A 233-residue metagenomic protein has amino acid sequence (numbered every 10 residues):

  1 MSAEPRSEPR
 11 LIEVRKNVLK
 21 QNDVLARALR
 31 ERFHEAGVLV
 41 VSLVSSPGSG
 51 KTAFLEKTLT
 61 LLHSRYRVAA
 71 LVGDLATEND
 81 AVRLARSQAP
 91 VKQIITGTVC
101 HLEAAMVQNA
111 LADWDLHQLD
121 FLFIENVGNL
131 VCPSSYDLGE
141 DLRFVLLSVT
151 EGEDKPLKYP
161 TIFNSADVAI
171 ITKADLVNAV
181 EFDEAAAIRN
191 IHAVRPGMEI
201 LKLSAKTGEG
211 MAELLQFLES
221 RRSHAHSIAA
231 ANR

Functional and structural regions predicted by a protein language model:
M1-P9, I228-R233: Histidine-centered metal-binding segments
E4-E31, E35-V38, S49, A53 (+3 more regions): Nucleotide-state-sensitive switch-loop elements of NTP-binding domains
V41-L43: Hydrophobic anchor at the beta1->P-loop junction of P-loop NTPases
S46-P47, L71, L75, S148-V149 (+2 more regions): G-domain G4 guanine-recognition motif of GTPases
D80, K158, G210: Short acidic active-site motifs
P133-E140, L147-M198: Conserved C-terminal guanine-recognition region of P-loop GTPase G domains, centered on the G4
L176-N232: Canonical P-loop GTPase G-domain recognition
